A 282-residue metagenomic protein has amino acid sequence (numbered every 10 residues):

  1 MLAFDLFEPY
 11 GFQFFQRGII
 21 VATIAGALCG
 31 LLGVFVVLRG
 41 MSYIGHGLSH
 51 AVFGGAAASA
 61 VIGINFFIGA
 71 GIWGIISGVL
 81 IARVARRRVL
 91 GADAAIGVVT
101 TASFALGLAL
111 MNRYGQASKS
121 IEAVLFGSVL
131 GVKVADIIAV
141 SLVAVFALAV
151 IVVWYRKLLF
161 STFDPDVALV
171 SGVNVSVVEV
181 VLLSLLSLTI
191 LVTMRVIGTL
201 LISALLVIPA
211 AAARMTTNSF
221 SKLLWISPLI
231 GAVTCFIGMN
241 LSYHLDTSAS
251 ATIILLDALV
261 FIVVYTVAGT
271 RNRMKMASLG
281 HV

Functional and structural regions predicted by a protein language model:
M1-A27, K275: Membrane-interfacial amphipathic/re-entrant helices at transmembrane-helix boundaries
L2-F12, Q116-V132, N240-Y243: Membrane-interface helix termini and inter-helical loops of multi-pass transporters
F14-A22, I121-L148: Loop-to-helix entry region at the N-terminal start of transmembrane alpha-helices in multi-pass membrane transporters
G18-V21, F66-G74, D93-G97, V140-S141 (+2 more regions): Loop-to-transmembrane alpha-helix initiation sites
A25, D136-P209: Helix-loop-helix "hairpin" substructures at the membrane interface of multi-pass membrane proteins
V34-A117, A213-W225, S242-H244, A268-T270: Short loop segments and helix-boundary regions at transmembrane helix junctions of multi-pass inner-membrane proteins
V196, I202-A251: Transmembrane alpha-helical segments in multi-pass inner-membrane proteins
T247-V282: Cytosolic-side transmembrane-helix boundaries in multi-pass membrane proteins
